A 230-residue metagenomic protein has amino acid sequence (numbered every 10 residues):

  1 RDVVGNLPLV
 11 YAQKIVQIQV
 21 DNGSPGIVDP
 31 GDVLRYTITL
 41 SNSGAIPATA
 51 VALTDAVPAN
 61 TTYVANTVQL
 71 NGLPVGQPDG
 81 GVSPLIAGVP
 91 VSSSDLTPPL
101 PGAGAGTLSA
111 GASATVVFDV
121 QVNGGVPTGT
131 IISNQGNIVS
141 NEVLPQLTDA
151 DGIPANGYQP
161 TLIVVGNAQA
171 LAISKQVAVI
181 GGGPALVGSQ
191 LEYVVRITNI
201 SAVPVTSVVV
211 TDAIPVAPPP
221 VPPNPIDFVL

Functional and structural regions predicted by a protein language model:
R1-L230: Exported/extracytosolic protein signature
